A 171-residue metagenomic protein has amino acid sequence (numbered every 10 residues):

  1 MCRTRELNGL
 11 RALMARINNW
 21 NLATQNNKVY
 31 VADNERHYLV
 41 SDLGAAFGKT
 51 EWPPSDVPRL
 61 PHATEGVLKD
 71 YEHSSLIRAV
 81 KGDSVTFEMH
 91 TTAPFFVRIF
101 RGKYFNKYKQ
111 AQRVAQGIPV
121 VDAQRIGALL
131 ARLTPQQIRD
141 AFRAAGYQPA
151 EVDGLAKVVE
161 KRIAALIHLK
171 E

Functional and structural regions predicted by a protein language model:
M1-N19, A32-D33, Q136: ATP-dependent phospho-/nucleotidyl transfer catalytic cores
A15, L22, L43: Catalytic glutamate of the conserved HExxH
N21-L22, V159: Generic structural signal marking isolated hydrophobic packing positions within regular secondary structure
L22-V29: Hydrophobic residue at the +6 position relative to the catalytic HRD Asp in the kinase catalytic loop
E35-E171: C-terminal catalytic region of ATP-dependent kinase domains
